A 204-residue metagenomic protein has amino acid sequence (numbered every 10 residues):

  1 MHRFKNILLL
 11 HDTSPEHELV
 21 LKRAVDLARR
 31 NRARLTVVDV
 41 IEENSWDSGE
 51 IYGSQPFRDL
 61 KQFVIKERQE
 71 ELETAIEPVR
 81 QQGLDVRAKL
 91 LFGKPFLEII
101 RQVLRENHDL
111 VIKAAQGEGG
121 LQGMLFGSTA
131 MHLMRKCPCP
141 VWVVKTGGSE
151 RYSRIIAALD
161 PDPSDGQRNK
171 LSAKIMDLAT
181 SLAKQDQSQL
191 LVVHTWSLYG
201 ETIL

Functional and structural regions predicted by a protein language model:
M1-R3, E16, R23-D26, K66 (+3 more regions): Structural beta-alpha unit
H2-Q55, R154-L204: Small/aliphatic-rich secondary-structure junction motif
S45, F96-E98, G120, E150-R151 (+1 more regions): Generic structural signal for helix capping and beta-alpha/helix-loop junctions
P56-E70: A short acidic, glycine-rich active-site loop that binds or catalyzes chemistry on phosphate/adenosine moieties
L110-H132: Glycine-rich, Arg-bearing micro-motifs that act as flexible, cationic patches
K113-A115, V141-T146: Short beta-strand elements of ligand-binding domains
T129, C137-P138: Short, structured coil segments at secondary-structure junctions
